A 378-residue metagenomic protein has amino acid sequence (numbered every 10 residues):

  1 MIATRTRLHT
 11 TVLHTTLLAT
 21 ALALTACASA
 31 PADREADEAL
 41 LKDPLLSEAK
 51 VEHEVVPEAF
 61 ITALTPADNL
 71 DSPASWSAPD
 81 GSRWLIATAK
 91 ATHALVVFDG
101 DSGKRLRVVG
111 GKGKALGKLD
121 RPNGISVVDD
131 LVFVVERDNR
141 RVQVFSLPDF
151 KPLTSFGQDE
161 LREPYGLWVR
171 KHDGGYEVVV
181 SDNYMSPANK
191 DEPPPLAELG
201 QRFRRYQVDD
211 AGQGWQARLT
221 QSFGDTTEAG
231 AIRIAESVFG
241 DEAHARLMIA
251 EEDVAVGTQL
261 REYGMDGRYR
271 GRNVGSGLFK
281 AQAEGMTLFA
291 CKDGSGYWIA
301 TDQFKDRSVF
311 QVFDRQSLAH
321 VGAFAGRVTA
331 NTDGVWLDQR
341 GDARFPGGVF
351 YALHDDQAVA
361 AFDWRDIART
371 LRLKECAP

Functional and structural regions predicted by a protein language model:
I2-L17: Bacterial N-terminal signal peptides that target proteins for export
L24-A26: C-terminal motif of bacterial Sec signal peptides marking the signal peptidase cleavage site
A28-P378: Sequence/structural signature of beta-propeller domains
